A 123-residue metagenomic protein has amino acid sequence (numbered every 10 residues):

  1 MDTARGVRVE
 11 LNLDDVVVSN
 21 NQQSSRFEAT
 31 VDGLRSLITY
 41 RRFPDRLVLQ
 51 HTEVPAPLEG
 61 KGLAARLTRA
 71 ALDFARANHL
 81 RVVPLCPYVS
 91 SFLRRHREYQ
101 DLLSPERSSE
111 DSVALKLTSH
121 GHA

Functional and structural regions predicted by a protein language model:
D2-L37, R42, R46, A56 (+2 more regions): Terminal substrate-recognition subdomain of acyl/acetyltransferases
E53-E59: A short, internal acetyl-CoA/4′-phosphopantetheine-binding micro-motif in the GNAT/acyltransferase core
G60-A71: Conserved acetyl-CoA-binding loop-helix of GNAT-fold acetyltransferases
